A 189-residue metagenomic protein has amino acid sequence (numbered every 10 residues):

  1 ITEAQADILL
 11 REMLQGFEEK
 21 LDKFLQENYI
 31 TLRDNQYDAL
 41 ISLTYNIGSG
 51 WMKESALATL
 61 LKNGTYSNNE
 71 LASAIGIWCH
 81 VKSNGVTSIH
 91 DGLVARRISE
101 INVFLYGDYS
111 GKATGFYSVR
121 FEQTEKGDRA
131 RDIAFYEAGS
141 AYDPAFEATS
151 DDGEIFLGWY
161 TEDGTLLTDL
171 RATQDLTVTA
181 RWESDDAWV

Functional and structural regions predicted by a protein language model:
I1-D34, D38-M52: Alpha-helical segment that forms one wall of the substrate-binding/catalytic cleft in peptidoglycan-active domains
Q5, R11, G50-G115: Long, amphipathic alpha-helical surface segments
T31, T44, G92, F135 (+1 more regions): Residue-level preference for alpha-helix termini and adjacent loops
Y37, E54, D175-T177: Extracellular structured ligand-interaction cores
S42-Y45, G76, G164: Short amphipathic alpha-helical surface patches that mediate protein-protein
A113-V189: Secondary-structure capping and domain/repeat boundary segments
